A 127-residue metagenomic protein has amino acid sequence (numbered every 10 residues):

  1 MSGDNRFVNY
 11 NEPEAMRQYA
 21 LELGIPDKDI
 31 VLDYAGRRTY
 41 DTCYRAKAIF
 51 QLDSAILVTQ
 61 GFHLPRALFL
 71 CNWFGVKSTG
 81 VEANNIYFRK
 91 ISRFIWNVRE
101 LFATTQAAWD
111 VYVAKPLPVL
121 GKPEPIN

Functional and structural regions predicted by a protein language model:
M1-I95: A structural signal for short, hydrophobic/glycine-enriched beta-strand patches
F94-L120: A transmembrane-helix-recognition feature enriched in membrane-embedded lipid enzymes and envelope glyco-/phospholipid
V119-N127: A short, charged, Gly/Pro-tolerant segment at domain boundaries
